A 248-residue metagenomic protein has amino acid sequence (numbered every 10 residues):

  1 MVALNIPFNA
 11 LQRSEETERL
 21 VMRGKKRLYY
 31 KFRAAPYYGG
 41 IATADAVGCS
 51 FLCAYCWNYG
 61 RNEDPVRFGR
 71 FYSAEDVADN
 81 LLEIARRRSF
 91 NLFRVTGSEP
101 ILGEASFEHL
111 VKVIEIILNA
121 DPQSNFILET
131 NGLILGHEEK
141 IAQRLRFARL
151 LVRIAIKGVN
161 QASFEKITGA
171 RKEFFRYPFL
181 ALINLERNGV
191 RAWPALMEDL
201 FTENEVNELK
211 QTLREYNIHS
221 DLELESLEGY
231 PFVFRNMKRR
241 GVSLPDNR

Functional and structural regions predicted by a protein language model:
M1, I218-R248: C-terminal accessory extensions appended to soluble enzyme cores
M1-S50, A54-R67: N-terminal [4Fe-4S]-dependent radical SAM core
G60-F93: Conserved alpha-helical substructure of the radical SAM core
E63, P100-I101: Short strand->helix junction
L82, R86, I101-E223, L227: Conserved AdoMet/S-adenosylmethionine-binding subsite of the radical SAM
V95-E99: Glycine-rich beta-strand-to-loop/alpha-helix junction loops that act as flexible
